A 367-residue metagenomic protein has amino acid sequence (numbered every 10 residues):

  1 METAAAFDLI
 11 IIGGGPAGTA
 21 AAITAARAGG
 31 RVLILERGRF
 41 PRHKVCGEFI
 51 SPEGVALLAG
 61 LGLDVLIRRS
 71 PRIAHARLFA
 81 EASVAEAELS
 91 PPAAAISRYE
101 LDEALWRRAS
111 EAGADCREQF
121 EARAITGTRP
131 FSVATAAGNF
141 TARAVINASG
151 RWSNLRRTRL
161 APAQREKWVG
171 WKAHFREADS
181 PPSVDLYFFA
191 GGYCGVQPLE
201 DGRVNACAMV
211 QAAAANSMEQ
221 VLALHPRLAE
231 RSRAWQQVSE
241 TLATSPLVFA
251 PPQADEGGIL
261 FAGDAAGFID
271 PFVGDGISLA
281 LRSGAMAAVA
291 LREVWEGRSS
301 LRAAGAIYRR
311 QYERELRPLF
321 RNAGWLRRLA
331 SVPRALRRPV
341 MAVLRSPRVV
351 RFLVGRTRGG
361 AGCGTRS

Functional and structural regions predicted by a protein language model:
E2-A17: Beta1/beta-strand and adjacent pyrophosphate-binding region of the FAD-binding site in flavoprotein oxidoreductases
I10, G14, I23-C46: Glycine-rich FAD pyrophosphate-binding loop
A17, F40, W152: Conserved Rossmann-like nucleotide-cofactor binding loop
G54-W106: A conserved beta-strand/loop capping segment in the N-terminal third of enzymes that catalyze redox or closely related
R108-A234: Predominantly flavin-linked oxidoreductase catalytic cores and closely associated redox partners
A212-L291: FAD/FMN-dependent oxidoreductases across multiple families
V289-S367: C-terminal helical "tail/cap" subdomain of flavin- and related membrane-associated enzymes
